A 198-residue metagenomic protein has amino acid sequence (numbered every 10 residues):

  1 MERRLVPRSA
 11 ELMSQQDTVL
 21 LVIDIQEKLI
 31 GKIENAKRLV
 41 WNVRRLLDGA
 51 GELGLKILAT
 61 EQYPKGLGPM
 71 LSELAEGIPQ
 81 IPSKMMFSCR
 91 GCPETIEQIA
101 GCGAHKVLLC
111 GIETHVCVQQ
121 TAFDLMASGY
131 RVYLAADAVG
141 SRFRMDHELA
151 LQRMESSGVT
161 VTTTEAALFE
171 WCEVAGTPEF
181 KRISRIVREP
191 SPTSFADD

Functional and structural regions predicted by a protein language model:
E2-V19, E52, K65-D198: Active-site-adjacent betaalpha module
Q15-T18, I33-P64: A short alpha/beta connector and helix-capping loop motif
V19-I25: N-terminal nucleotide-binding beta1-loop-alpha1 segment
I25, Q62, D137: Active-site loop/turn elements of alpha/beta-hydrolase fold enzymes, especially the short glycine-/histidine-rich
E27-K32: Short acidic, Gly/Ser-rich segments with clustered Asp/Glu that frequently serve as metal-coordination loops in enzyme
